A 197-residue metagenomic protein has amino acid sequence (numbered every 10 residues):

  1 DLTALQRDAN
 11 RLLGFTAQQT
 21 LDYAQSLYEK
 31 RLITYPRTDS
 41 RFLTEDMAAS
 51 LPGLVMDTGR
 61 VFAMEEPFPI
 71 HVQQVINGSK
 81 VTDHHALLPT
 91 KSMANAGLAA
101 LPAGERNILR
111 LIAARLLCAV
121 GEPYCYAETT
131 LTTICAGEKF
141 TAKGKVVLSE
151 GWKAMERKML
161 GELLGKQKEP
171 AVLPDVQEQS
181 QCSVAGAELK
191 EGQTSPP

Functional and structural regions predicted by a protein language model:
D1-Q25, E29, E65, P69 (+2 more regions): Long, highly charged, low-complexity internal segments
Y23, S40-R41: Residue-level "edge-of-site" marker
P36-R37: Beta-hairpin "wing" of winged helix-turn-helix
R41-K91: Metal-dependent DNA phosphodiester-chemistry modules and their immediately adjacent helices/loops in DNA-processing
